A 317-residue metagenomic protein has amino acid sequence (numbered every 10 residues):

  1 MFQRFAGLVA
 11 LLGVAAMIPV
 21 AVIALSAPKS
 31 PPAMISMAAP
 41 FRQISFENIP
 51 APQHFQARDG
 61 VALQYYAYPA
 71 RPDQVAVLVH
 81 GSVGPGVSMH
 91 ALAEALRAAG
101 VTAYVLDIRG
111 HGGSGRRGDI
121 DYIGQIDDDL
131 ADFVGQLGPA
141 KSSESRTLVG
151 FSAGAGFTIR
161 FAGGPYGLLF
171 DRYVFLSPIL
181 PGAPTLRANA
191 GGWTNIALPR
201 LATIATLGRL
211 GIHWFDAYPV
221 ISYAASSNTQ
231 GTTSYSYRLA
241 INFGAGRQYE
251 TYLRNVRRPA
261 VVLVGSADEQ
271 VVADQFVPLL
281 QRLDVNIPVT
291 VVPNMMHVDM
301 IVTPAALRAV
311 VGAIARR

Functional and structural regions predicted by a protein language model:
F2-Q56, A62-Y66: An N-terminal hydrophobic leader/cap segment in hydrolases
S82-E94, A273-D274: The serine-hydrolase catalytic nucleophile loop
L96-G115: Conserved alpha/beta-hydrolase
I120-P139: Alpha/beta-hydrolase active-site loop
Y249, R258, E269-Q281: Short alpha-helix in the alpha/beta-hydrolase fold that links the catalytic acid
V256, V262-G265: Short beta-strand/loop motif that positions the catalytic acidic residue of the alpha/beta-hydrolase fold
S266-V271, V298: Acidic catalytic loop of the alpha/beta-hydrolase fold
M295-A305: Catalytic histidine-centered segment of alpha/beta-hydrolase-like enzymes
